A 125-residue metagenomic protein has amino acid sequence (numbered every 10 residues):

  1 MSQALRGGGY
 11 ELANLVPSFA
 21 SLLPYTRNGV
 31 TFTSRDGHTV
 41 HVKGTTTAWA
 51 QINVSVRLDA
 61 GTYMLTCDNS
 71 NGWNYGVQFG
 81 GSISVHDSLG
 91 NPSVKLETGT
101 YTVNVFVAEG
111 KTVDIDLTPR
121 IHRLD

Functional and structural regions predicted by a protein language model:
M1-A48, D59, E97, F106-D125: Extracellular polysaccharide-targeting segments
H38-V40, Y63, I83, Y101: Hydrophobic residues embedded in beta-strands of well-ordered beta-sheets
T46-W73, P92-V94, Y101-V103, P119: Extra-cytoplasmic beta-strand recognition segments
N71-I83: Short, surface-exposed beta-strand/strand-loop-strand elements in extracellular ectodomains
G81-P92: Solvent-exposed serine/threonine-rich low-complexity stretches and specific carbohydrate-binding patches
